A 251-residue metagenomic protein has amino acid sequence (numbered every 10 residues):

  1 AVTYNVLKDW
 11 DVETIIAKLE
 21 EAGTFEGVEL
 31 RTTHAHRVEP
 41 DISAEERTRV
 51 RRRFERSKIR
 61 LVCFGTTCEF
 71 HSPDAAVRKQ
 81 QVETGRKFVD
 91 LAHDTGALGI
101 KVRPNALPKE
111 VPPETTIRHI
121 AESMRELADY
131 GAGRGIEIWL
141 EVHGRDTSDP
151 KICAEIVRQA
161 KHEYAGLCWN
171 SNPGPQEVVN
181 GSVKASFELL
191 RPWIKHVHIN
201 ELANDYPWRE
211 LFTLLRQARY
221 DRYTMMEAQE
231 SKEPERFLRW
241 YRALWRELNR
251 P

Functional and structural regions predicted by a protein language model:
V2-Y4, E29-R31, V62-T67, K101-R103 (+4 more regions): A cross-family glycoside hydrolase active-site/sugar-binding cleft signature
T3, L7-E26, T147-P251: Histidine-acidic metal/acid-base catalytic patches
N5-V6, E39-P40, R78, I117 (+2 more regions): A generic secondary-structure micro-motif detector that highlights 1-2 residue hydrophobic/ambivalent hotspots embedded
D11-E20, R51-C63, F70-W169, Q176: Active-site acidic/histidine proton-transfer and metal-coordination neighborhood in alpha/beta enzyme cores
E26-R37: A short beta-strand-loop structural module common to alpha/beta enzyme folds
T33-A35, E69, L107, D146 (+2 more regions): Positions that flank functional sites
E39-R53: Glycine-rich, positively charged N-terminal anion/phosphate-binding segment
S43-E46, D74-V77, Q81, P113-T116 (+3 more regions): Residue-level preference for long, well-ordered alpha-helices that form the structural scaffold of enzyme catalytic
